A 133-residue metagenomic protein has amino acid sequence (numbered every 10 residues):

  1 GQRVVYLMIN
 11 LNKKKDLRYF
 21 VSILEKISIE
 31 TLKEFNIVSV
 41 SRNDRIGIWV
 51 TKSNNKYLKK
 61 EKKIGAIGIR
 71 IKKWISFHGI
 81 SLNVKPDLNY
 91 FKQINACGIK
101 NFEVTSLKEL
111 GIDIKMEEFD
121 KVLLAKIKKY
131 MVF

Functional and structural regions predicted by a protein language model:
G1-Q2, Y6-F133: Catalytic beta-strand/loop module used to bind and position nucleotide/cofactor moieties in cofactor-attachment
